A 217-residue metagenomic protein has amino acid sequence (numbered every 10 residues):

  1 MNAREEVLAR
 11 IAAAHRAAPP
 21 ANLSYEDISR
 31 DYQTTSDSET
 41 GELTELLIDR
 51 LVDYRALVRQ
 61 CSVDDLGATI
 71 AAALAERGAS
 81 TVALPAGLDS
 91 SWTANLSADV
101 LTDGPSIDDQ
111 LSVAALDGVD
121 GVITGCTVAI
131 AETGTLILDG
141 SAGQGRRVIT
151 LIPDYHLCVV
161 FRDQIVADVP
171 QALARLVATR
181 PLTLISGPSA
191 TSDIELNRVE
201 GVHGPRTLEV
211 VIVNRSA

Functional and structural regions predicted by a protein language model:
M1-A217: The feature marks the mature, well-folded catalytic cores of soluble enzymes
